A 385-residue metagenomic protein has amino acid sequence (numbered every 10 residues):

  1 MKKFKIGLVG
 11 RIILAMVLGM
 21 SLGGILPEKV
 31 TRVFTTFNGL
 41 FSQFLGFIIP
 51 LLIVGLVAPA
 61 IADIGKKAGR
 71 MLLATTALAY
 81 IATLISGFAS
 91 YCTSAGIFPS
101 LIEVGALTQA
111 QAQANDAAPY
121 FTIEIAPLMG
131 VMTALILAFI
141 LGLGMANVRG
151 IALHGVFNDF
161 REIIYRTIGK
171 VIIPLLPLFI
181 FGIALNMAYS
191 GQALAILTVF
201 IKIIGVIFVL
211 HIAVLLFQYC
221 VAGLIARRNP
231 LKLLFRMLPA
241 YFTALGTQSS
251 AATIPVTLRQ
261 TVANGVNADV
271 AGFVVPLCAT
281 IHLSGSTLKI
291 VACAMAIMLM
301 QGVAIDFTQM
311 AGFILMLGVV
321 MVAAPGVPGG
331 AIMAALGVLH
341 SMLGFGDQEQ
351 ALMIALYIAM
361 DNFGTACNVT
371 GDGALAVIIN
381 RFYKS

Functional and structural regions predicted by a protein language model:
K2-L26, G39-I48, R70-K232: Signature of multi-pass transmembrane helix bundles
P27, A62-R70, P99, A146-I151 (+7 more regions): Juxtamembrane helix-boundary/capping and inter-helix hinge elements in multi-pass membrane proteins
V30-L45, L153-V171, I196-F200, I204 (+8 more regions): Hydrophobic alpha-helical segments of integral membrane proteins, encompassing both true transmembrane helices
V33, L73, A193-I201, A226-L238 (+2 more regions): Membrane-water interface of transmembrane alpha-helices in multipass transporters/channels
F44, Y80, L84-F88, F208-I212 (+5 more regions): Hydrophobic transmembrane alpha-helical segments of multi-pass transport and channel proteins
G69-T75, R166-I173, A263-A279, I305-T308 (+2 more regions): Membrane-interface alpha-helices at helix entry/exit sites of multi-pass transporters
T243-M321, A376, Y383: Helix-loop-helix junctions within the multi-pass membrane cores of secondary transporters/permeases
V291-S385: Transmembrane alpha-helical segments and their short flanking loops that form helix-hairpins/helix-helix interfaces
